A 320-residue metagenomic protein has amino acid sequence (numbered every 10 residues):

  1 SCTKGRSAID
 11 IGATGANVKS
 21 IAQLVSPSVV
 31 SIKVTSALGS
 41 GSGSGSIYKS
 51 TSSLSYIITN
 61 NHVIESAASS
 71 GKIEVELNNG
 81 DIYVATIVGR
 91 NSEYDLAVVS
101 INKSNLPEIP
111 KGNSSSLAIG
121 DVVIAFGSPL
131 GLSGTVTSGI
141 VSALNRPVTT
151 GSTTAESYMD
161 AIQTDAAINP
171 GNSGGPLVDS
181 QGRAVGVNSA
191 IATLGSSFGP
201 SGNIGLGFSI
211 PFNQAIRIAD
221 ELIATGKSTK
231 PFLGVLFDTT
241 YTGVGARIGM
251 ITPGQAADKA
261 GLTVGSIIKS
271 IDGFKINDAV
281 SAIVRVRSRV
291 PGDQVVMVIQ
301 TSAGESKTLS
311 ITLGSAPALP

Functional and structural regions predicted by a protein language model:
C2-G243, P253, I283, R287 (+2 more regions): Serine-dependent protease modules
I57, A257-V280: Conserved PDZ fold ligand-binding element
S66, S270-V298, E305: PDZ domains, with a preference for the canonical peptide-binding region formed by the helix
G80-I82, Q294, S306-T308: A structural signal for beta-strand boundary/capping segments at domain termini and interdomain linkers
P176, M250, A256-I267, S288: A short glycine-leucine-enriched loop at secondary-structure breakpoints that most characteristically corresponds
